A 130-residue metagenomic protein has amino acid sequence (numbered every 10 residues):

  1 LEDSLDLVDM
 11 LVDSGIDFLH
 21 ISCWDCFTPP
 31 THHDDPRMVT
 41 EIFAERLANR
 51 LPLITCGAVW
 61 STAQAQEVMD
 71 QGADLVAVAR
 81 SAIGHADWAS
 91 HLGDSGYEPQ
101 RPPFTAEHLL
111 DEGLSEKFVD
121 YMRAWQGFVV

Functional and structural regions predicted by a protein language model:
L1-V130: Flavin-dependent oxidoreductase catalytic cores
